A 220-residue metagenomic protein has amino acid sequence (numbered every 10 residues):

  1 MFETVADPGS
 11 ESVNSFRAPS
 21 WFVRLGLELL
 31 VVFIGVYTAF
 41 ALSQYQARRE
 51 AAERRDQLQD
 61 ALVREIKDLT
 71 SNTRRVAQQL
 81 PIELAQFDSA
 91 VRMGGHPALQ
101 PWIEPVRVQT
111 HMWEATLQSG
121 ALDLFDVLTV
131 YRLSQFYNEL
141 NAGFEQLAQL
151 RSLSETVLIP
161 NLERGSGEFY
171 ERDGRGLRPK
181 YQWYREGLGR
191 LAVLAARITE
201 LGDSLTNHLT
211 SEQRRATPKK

Functional and structural regions predicted by a protein language model:
M1-V23, Y37, Q44-K220: Long, hydrophobic alpha-helical segments that serve as membrane-spanning/inserting helices
G26-F40: Hydrophobic membrane-insertion alpha-helices, especially the h-region of bacterial N-terminal signal peptides
